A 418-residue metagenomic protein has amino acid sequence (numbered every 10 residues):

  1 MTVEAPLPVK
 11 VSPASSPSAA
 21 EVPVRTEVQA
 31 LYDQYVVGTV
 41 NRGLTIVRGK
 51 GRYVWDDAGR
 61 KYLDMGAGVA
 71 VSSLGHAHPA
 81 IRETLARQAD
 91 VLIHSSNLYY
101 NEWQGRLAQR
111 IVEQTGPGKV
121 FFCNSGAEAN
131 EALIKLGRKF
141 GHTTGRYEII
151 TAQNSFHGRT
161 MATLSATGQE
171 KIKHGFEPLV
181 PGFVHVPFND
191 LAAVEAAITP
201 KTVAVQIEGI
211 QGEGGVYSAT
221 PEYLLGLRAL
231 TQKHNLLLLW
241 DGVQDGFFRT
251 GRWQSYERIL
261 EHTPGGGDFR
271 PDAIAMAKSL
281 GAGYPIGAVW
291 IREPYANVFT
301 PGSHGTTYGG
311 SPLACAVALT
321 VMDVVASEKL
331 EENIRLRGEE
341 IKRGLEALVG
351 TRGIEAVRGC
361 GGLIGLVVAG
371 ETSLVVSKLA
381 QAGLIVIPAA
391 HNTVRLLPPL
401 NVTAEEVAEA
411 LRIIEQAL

Functional and structural regions predicted by a protein language model:
T2-L418: Conserved N-terminal phosphate-binding loop of PLP-dependent enzymes in the Aspartate aminotransferase
